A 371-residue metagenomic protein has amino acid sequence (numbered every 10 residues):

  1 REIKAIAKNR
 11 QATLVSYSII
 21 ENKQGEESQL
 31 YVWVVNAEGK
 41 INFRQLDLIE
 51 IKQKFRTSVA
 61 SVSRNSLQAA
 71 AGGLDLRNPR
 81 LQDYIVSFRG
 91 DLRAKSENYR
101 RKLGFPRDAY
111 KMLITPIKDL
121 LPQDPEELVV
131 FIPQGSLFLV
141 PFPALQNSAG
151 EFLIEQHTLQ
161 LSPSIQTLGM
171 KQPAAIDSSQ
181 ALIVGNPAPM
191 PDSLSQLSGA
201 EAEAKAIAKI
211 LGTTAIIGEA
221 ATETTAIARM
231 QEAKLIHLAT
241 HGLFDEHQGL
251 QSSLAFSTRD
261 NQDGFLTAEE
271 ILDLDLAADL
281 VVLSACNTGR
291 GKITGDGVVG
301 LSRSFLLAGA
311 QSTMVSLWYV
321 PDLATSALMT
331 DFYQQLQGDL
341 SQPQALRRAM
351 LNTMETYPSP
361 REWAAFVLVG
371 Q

Functional and structural regions predicted by a protein language model:
R1-E2, Y99-G104, P191, Q196-L250 (+2 more regions): Functional beta-strand-loop-alpha-helix junction segments that form "active/interaction loops" within catalytic
R10-Q24, I236: Two-metal-ion RNase H-like nuclease active-site motif
V15, V32, V129-F131, V184 (+7 more regions): Residue-level detector of buried hydrophobic side-chain packing in well-ordered secondary-structure elements
Y17-I19, I132-G135, H157, V184-A188 (+7 more regions): Active-site-proximal beta-strand/loop segments in catalytic clefts of secreted hydrolases
K23-V129, N147-A220, A324-Y333: Peri-functional-center coupling elements
K118, L137-Q146: A short acidic (Asp/Glu
L161-A174, K234-D331: Catalytic cores of nucleophile-dependent amide-cleaving enzymes
A324-Q371: An often Trp-containing, charged/polar helix-loop segment at the C-terminal end of enzyme catalytic cores
